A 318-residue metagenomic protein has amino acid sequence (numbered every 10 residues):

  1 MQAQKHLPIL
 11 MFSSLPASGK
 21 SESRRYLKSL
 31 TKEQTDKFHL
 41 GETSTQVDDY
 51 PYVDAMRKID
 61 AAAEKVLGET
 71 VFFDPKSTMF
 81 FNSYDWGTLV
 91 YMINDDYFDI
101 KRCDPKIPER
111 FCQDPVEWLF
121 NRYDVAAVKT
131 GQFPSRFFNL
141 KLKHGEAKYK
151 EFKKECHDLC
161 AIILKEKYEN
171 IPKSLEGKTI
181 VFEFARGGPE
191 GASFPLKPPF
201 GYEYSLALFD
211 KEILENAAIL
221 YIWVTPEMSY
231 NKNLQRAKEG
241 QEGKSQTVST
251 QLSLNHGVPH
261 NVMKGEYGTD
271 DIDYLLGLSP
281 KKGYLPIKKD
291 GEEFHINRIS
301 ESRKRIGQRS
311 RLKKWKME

Functional and structural regions predicted by a protein language model:
M1-E318: Glycine-rich phosphate-binding loop of ATP-dependent small-molecule kinases
